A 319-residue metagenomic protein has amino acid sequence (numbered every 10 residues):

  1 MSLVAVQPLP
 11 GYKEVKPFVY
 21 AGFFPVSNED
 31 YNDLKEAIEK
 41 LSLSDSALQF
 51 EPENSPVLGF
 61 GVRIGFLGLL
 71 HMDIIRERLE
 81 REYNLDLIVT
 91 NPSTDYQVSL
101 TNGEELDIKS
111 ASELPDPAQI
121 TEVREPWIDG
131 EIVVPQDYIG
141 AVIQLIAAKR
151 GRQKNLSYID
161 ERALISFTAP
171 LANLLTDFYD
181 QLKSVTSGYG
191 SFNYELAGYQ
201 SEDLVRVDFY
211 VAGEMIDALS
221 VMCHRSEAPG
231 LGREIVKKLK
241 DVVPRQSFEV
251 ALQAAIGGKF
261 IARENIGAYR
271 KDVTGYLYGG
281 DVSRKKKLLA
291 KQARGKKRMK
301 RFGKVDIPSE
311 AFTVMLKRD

Functional and structural regions predicted by a protein language model:
M1-D319: Structural and coupling elements of P-loop NTPases
